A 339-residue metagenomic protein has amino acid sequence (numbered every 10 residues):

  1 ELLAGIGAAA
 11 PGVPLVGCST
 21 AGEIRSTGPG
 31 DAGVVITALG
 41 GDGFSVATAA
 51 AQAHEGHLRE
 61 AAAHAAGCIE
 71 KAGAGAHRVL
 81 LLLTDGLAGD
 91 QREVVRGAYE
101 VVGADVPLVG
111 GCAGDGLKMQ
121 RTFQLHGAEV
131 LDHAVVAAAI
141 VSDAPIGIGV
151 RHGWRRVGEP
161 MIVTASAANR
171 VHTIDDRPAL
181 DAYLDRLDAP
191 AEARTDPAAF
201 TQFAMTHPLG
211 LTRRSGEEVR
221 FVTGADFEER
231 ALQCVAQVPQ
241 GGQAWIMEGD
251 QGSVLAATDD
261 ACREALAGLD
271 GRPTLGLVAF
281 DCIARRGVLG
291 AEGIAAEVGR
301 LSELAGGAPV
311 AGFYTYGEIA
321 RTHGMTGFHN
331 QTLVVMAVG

Functional and structural regions predicted by a protein language model:
L2-P14, C18-A308, F313-G339: Small-residue-enriched flexible segments
